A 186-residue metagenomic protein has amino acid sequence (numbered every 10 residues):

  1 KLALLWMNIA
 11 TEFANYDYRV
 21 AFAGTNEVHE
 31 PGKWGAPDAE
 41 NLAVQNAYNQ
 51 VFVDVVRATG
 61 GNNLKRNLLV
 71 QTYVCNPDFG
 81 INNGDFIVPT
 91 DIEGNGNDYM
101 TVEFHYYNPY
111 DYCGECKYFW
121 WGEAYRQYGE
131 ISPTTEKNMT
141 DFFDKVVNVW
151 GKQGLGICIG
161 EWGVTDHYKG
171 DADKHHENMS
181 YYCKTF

Functional and structural regions predicted by a protein language model:
K1: Classical protein tyrosine phosphatase
L4-M7, T11-A14, Y18-R19, H29-T185: Extracellular glycoside hydrolase catalytic/binding regions
T25-E27: Active-site neighborhood of divalent metal-dependent phosphoester/pyrophosphate hydrolases
